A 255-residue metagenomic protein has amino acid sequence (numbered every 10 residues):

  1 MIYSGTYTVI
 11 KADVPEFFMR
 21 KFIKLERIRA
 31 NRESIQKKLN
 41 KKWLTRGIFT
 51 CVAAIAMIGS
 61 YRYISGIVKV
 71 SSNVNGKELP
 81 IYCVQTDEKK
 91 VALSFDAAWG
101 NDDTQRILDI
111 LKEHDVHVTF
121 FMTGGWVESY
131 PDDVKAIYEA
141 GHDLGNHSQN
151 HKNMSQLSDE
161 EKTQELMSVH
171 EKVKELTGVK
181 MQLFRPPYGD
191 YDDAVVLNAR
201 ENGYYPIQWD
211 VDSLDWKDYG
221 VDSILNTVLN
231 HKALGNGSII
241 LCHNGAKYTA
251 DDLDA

Functional and structural regions predicted by a protein language model:
M1-L93, D109-V118, N236-A255: Terminal accessory/targeting
A12, Q36-L39, P131, K152 (+1 more regions): Residue-level recognition of conserved structural "scaffold" positions that shape functional pockets and channels
G66-L157, E161-K172, M181: Active-site beta->alpha N-cap acidic-glycine motif
L79, R185-P186, Y205: Hydrophobic alpha-helix-in-membranes signature
F95, F121-G124, S148-Q149, R185-G189 (+2 more regions): Active-site-proximal beta-strand/loop segments in catalytic clefts of secreted hydrolases
N101-D103, K152-K180, D190-N236, Y248-D252: Alpha-helical scaffold elements lining the catalytic groove of polysaccharide deacetylases
R106-I110, D132-D133, V195-N198, D252-A255: A short acidic, amphipathic alpha-helical/loop segment
